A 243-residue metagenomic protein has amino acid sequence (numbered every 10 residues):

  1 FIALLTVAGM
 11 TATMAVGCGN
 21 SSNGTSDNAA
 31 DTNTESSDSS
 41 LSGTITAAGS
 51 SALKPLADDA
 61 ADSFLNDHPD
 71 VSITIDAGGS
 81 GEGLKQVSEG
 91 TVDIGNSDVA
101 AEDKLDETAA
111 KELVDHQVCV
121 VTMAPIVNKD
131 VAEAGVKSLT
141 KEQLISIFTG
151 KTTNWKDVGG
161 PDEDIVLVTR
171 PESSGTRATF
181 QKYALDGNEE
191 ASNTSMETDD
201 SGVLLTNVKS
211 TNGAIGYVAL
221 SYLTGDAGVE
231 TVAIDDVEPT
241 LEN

Functional and structural regions predicted by a protein language model:
F1-L5: Bacterial N-terminal signal peptides that target proteins for export
T13-G17: C-terminal motif of bacterial Sec signal peptides marking the signal peptidase cleavage site
G19-D93, S97-E107, L113-Q117, V121-N243: Exported/periplasmic ABC-transporter solute-binding proteins
